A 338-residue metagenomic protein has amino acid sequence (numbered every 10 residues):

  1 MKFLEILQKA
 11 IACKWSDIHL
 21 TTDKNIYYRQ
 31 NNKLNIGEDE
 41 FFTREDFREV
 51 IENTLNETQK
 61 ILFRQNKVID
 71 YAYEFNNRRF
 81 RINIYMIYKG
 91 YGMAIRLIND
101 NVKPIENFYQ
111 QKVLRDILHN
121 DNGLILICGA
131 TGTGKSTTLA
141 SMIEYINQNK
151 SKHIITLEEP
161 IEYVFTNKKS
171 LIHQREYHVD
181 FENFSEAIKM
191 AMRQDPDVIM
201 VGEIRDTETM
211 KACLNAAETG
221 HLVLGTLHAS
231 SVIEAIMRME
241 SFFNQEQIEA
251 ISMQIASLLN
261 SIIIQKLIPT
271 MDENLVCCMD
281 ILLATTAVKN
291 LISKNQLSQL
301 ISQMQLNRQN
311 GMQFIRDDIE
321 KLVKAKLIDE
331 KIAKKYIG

Functional and structural regions predicted by a protein language model:
K2-G338: Short, flexible helix-loop junctions that flank or precede catalytic/ligand sites
